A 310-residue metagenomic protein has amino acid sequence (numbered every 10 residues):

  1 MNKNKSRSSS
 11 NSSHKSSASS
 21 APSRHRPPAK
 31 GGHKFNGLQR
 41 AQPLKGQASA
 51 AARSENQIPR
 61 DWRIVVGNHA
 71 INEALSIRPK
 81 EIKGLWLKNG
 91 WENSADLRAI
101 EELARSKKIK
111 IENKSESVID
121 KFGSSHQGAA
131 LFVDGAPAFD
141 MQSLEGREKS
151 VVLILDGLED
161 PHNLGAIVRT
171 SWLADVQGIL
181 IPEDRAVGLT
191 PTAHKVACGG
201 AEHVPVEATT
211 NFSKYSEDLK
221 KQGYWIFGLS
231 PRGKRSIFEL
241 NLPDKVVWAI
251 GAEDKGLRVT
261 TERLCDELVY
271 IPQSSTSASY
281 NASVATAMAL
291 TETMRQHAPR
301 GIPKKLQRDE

Functional and structural regions predicted by a protein language model:
M1-Q142, I302-E310: N-terminal positively charged helical leader segments and presequences
N56, E73, L158, I167-T170 (+2 more regions): Hydrophobic, well-ordered secondary-structure scaffolds
G67, D156, N163, S279-N281: Active-site helix-initiating loop/hinge in glycosyltransferases
I77, K83, W172, T192-G200 (+1 more regions): Structured adenosyl-cofactor binding patch, chiefly the S-adenosyl-L-methionine
L87, I109, G146-R235, L306: RNA substrate-binding interface of SAM-dependent RNA methyltransferases
K110-K114, E207, V269: General small-molecule cofactor/ligand-binding pocket signal
G123-D134, A197-G200, T209, P243-G251: Short basic, glycine-rich beta-strand/loop surfaces that mediate nucleic-acid
F227-S277, N281-A282: Active-site/ligand-binding-proximal alpha/beta "capping" segment
